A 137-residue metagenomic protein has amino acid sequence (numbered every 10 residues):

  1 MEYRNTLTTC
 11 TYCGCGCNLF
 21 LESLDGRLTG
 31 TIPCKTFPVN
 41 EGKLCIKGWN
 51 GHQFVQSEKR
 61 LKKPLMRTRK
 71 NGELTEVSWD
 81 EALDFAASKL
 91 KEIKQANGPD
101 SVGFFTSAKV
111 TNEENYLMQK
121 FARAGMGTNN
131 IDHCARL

Functional and structural regions predicted by a protein language model:
M1-L137: N-terminal export/assembly segments and adjacent metallocofactor-ligating motifs of anaerobic energy-metabolism
